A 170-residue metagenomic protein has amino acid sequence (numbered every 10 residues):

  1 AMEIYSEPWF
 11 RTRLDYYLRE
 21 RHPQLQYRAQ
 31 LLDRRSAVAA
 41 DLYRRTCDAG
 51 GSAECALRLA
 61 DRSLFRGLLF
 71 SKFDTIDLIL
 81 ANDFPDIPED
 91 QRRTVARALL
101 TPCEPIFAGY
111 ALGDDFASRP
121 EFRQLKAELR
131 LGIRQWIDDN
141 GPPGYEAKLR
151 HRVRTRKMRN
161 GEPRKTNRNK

Functional and structural regions predicted by a protein language model:
A1-K170: C-terminal alpha-helical interaction appendages
